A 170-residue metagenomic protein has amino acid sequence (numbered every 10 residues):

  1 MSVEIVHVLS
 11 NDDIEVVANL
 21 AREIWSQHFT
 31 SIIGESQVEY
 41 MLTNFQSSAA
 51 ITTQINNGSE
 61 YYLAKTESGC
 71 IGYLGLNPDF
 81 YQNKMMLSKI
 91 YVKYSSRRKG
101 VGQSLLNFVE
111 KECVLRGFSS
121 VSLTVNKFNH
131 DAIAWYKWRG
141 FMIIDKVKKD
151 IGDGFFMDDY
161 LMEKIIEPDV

Functional and structural regions predicted by a protein language model:
S2-E4: Extreme N-terminal starter segment of soluble prokaryotic enzymes
V6-I14, A18-S95, L106-F108, E112 (+3 more regions): Acetyl-CoA-dependent GNAT
S96-G100: Glycine-rich phosphate-binding loop
Q103: Residues forming the Rossmann-fold NAD(P)(H) cofactor-binding site
S119-I133, K137-R139, K146-V170: C-terminal "cap" of GNAT-fold acetyltransferases
